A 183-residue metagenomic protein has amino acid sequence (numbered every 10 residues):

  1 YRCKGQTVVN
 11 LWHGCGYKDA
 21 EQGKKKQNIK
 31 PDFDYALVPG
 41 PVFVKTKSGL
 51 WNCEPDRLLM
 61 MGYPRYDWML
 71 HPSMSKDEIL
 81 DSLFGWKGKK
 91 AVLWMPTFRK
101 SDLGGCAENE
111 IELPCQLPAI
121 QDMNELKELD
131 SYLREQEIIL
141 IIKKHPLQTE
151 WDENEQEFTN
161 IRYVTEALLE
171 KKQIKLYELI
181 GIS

Functional and structural regions predicted by a protein language model:
Y1-S73: Active-site and donor-binding regions of nucleotide-sugar-utilizing enzymes
Y1-W12, K171-S183: A donor-sugar binding/catalytic signature common to diverse glycosyltransferases and related nucleotide-sugar
R2-K4, G49, E150-F158: Short loop/helix-cap segments at secondary-structure boundaries that form the rim of catalytic
N10, A36-V38, I139-H145, S183: Short, hydrophobic beta-strand segments that form beta-sheet elements in well-ordered domains
E21-K26, D77-L80, L126-E128, Q173-I174: A generic local structural motif
I29, G85, Y132, E178-I180: Structural alpha-helical scaffold elements that stabilize or flank donor/cofactor-binding regions in carbohydrate
R65-E157, Y163: Conserved catalytic-core segment of nucleotide-activated headgroup transferases in glycan assembly
N160-K172: Active-site donor-binding acidic/aromatic loop of nucleotide-activated sugar and phosphosugar transferases involved
